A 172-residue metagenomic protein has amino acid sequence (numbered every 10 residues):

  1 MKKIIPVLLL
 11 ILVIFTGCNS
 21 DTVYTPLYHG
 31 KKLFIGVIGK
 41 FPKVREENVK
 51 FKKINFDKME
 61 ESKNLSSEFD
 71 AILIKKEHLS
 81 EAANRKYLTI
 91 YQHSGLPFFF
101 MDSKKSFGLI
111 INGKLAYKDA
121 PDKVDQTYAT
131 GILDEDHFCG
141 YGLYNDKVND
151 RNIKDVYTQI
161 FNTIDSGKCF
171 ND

Functional and structural regions predicted by a protein language model:
M1-I4: Positively charged n-region of N-terminal signal peptides that target proteins for export
I14-G17: C-terminal motif of bacterial Sec signal peptides marking the signal peptidase cleavage site
N19-D21: Bacterial signal peptide processing site
G30-K40, N145: Short hydrophobic beta-strand segments
V37-I38, I72-K76, F99-D102: Conserved beta-strand segments of the P-loop GTPase G domain that flank and frequently precede/overlap
I38-E68: A short, well-structured beta->alpha microelement
F41-V44, R85-D172: Extracytoplasmic electrostatic interaction patches
N64-S80: Short, well-ordered secondary-structure micro-motifs within conserved domains or adaptor modules
